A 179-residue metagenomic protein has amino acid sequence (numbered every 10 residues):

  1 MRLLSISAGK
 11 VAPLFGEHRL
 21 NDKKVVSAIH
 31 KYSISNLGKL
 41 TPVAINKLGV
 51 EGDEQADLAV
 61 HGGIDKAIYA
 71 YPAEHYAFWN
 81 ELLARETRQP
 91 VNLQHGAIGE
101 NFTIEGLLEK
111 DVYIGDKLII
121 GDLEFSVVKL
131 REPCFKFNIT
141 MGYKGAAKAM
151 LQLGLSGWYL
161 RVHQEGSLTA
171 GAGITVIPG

Functional and structural regions predicted by a protein language model:
M1-I120, E124-K136: Electropositive, beta-rich accessory/interaction domains or terminal extensions that provide binding surfaces
P72, P178-G179: General structural signal for secondary-structure boundaries
G99, S156-Y159, G171: Hydrophobic, well-ordered secondary-structure segments
D116, A172-G173: Structural motif
D116-Q164: Glycine-rich active-site loops that engage anionic ligands at enzyme catalytic sites
D122, G171-A172: Residue-level signal for inorganic ion chemistry
K129, I177-P178: Conserved "cap/hinge" positions at secondary-structure junctions
